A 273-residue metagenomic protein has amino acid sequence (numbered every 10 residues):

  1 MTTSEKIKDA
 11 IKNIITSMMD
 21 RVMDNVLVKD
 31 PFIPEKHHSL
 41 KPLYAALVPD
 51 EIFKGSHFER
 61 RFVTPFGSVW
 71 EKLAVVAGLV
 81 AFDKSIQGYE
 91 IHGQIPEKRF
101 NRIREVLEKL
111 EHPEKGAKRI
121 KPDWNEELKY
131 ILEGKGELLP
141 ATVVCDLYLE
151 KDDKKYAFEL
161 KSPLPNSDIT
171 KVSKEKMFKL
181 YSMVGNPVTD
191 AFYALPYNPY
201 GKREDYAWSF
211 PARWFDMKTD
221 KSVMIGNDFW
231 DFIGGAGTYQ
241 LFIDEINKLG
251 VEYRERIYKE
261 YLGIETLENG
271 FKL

Functional and structural regions predicted by a protein language model:
M1-I95, F271-L273: Nuclease-adjacent, charged terminal/linker segments that flank catalytic cores
E59-R61, K129-K135, E159-D168: Surface-exposed cleft-lining segments at the edges of enzyme active sites
G78, C145-L164: Conserved catalytic cores of phosphodiester-cleaving nucleases, focusing on short active-site segments
E90-D152: Active-site metal-binding core of divalent-cation-utilizing nuclease and nuclease-like domains
Y156, D190-Y193: A structural signal for isolated positions on well-ordered beta-strands in alpha/beta enzyme cores
L164-E175, K202-E204: Active-site-adjacent loop/helix micro-motif of nuclease/hydrolase catalytic cores
Y181-V188: Arginine/glycine-rich "motif VI" loop of SF2 helicases in the C-terminal RecA-like domain
A194-L273: Domain-level recognition of nuclease-like catalytic cores that cleave nucleotide substrates
